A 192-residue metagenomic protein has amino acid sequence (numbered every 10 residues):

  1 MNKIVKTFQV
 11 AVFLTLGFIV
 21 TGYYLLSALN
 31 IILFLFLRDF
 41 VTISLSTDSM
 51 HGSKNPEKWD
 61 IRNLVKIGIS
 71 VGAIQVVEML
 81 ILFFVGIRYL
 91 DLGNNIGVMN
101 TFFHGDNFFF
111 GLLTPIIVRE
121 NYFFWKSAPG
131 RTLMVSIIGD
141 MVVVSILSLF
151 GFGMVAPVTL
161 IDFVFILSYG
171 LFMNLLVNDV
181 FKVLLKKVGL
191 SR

Functional and structural regions predicted by a protein language model:
M1-F123, L147-G151, Y169: Membrane-embedded transport module
I87, N100-R192: C-terminal transmembrane module of polytopic membrane proteins
